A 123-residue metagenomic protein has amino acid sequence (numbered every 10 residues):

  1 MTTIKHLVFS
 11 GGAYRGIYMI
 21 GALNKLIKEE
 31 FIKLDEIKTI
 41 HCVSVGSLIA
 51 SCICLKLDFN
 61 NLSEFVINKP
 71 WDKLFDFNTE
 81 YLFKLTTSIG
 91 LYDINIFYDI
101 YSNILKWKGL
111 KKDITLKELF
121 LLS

Functional and structural regions predicted by a protein language model:
T2-W107: Patatin-like phospholipase
K106-S123: Short, structural beta-strand-to-alpha-helix junction motif
